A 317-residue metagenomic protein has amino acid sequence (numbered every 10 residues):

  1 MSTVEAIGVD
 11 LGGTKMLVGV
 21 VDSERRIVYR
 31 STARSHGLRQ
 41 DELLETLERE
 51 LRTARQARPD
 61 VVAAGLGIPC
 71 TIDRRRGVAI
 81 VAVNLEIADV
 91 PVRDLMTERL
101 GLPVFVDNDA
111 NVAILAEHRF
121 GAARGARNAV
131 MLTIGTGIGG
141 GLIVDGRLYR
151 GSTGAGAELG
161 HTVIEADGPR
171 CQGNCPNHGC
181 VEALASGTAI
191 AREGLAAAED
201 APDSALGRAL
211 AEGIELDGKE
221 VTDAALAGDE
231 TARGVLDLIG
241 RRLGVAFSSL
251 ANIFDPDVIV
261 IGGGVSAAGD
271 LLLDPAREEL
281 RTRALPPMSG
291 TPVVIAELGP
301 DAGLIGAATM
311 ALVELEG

Functional and structural regions predicted by a protein language model:
M1-A63, I72-R76, R93-V104, A116-A126 (+2 more regions): ATP-binding/phosphotransfer module of carbohydrate and carboxylate kinases, centering on a glycine-rich
D10, G65-P69, D107, M131-G137 (+1 more regions): Short beta-strand segments
I27, A79, L148-Y149: Hydrophobic "anchor" residues
S31-A33, V83, S152: Short hydrophobic alpha-helix segments
L38, A110-V112, T136-I138: Acidic, glycine-rich active-site loops and adjacent beta-strand->loop/helix elements that engage anionic groups
G77-A88: A charged helix-plus-loop insertion that forms the helical arch/lid used to bind and gate nucleic-acid substrates
V81, F105-N111, L115-E117, L132 (+1 more regions): Glycine/small-residue-rich loop that forms an oxyanion/phosphate-binding "nest" at active or ligand-binding sites
R124-A185: Glycine-rich phosphate-binding loop of actin/hexokinase-like ATP-binding domains
